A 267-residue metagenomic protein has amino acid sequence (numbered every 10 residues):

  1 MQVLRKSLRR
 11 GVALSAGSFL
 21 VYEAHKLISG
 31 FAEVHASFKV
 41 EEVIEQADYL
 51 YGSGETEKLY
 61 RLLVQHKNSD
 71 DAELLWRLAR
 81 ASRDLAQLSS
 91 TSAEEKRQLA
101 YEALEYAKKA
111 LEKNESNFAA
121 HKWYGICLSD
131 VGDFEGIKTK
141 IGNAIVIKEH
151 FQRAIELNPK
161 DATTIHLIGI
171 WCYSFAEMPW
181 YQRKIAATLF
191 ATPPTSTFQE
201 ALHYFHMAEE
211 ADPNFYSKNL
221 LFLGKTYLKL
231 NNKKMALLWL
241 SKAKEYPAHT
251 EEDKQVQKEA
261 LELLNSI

Functional and structural regions predicted by a protein language model:
M1-E73, K233-L240, K244-P247, K258-S266: Extreme N-terminal leader/anchor segments
F38-E42, Q46-R61, R80-S116, W123-K160 (+4 more regions): Short coil/linker segments at helix-helix boundaries
N68, I155, E210-P213: Alpha-solenoid HEAT/Armadillo repeat architecture
D70, A86-S89, F222: Short amphipathic alpha-helical segments enriched in hydrophobics
D70-D71, S116, K160, N214-Y216: Short helix-capping/linker turns of helical repeat alpha-solenoids
A72-E73, R77-A81: Short acidic-aromatic linear motifs embedded in glycine-rich loops, typified by GG[WY][YF]DAGD(H) and related
L74, A120, T164, S217-N219 (+2 more regions): TPR alpha-solenoid repeat register
E200-L202, H206-A236, K242-V256, L263-S266: Long, repeat-rich segments with strong aromatic
